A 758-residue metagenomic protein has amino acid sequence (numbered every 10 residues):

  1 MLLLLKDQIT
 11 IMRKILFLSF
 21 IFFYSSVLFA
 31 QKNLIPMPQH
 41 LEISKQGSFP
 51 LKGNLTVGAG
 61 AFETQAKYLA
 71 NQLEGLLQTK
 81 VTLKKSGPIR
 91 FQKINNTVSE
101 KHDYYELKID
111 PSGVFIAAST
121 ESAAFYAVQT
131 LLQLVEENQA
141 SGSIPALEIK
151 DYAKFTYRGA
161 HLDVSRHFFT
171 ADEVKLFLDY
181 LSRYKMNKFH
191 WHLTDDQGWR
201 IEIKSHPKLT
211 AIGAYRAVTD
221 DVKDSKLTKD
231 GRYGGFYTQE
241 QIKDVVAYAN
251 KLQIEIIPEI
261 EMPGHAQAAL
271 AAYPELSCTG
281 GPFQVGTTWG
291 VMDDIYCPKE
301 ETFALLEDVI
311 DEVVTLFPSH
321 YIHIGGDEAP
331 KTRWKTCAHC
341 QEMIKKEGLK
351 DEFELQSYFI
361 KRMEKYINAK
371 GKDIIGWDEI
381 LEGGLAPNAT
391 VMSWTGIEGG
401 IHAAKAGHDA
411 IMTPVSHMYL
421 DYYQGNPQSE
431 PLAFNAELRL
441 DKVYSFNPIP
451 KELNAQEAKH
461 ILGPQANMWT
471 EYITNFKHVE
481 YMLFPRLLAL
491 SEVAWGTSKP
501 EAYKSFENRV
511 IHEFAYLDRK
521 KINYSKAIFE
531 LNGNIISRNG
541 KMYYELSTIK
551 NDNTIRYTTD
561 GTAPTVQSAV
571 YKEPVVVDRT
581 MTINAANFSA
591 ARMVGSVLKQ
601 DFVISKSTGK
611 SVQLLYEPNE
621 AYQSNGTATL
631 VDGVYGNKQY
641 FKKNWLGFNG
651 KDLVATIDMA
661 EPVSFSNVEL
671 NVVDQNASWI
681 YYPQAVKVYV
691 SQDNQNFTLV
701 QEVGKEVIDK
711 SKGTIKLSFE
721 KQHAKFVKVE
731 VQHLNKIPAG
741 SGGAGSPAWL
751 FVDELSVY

Functional and structural regions predicted by a protein language model:
M1-N33: Bacterial Sec-dependent N-terminal signal peptides
L28-R158, N368-W377, L381, L385 (+5 more regions): Acidic, contiguous N-terminal accessory segments
V98-Y321, R362, Y366, Q465-W469: Feature activates predominantly on carbohydrate-active enzymes
T120, N587-A591, H733-N735: Surface-exposed loop/turn motifs at beta-strand-loop junctions within extracellular Ig-like and Fibronectin type III
A269, P274, G286-T287, M292-P387 (+1 more regions): Active-site neighborhood of glycoside hydrolase catalytic domains
D373-E379, G384-A389, T395-Y543: Flexible, acidic glycine-rich loops studded with aromatic residues
T497, E501-T656, V673, Y682: Short, compositionally stereotyped local motifs that mark structural "simplifiers"
K638-Q701, I708-Y758: Aromatic, loop-rich ligand-recognition surfaces of beta-strand-rich domains
